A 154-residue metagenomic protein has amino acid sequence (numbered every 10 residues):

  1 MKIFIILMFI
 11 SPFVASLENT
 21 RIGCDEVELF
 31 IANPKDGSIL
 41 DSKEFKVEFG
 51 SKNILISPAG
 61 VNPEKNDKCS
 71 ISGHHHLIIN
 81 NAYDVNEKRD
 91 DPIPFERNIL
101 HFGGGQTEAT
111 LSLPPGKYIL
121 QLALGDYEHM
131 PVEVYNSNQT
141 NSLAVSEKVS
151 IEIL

Functional and structural regions predicted by a protein language model:
I10-S11: N-terminal signal peptide c-region/cleavage motif recognized by signal peptidases
E18-F45, G50-K52, L154: Short, compositionally biased P/S/T/A/G/V-rich stretches that sit at domain boundaries
K43, G73, A109, P114-G116: A glycine-anchored, Pro-Gly-centered beta-turn/N-cap motif
G50-D67: Short amphipathic, basic-aromatic surface patches that mediate peripheral association with negatively charged
D84-N86, G125-V134: Short acidic/polar inter-strand loop motif in beta-rich domains
R89-L111: A beta-strand/beta-hairpin structural motif
G116-L122: A short tyrosine-centered beta-strand micro-motif
E133-L154: Short beta-strand elements
